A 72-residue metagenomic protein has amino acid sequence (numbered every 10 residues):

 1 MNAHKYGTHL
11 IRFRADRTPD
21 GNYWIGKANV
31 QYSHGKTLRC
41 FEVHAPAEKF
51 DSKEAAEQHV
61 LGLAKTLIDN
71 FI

Functional and structural regions predicted by a protein language model:
M1-H34: N-terminal segment of the canonical double-stranded RNA-binding domain
C40-K53: A short, exposed loop/beta-hairpin motif centered on an aromatic-Gly-Thr core
G62-I72: Short arginine-rich
